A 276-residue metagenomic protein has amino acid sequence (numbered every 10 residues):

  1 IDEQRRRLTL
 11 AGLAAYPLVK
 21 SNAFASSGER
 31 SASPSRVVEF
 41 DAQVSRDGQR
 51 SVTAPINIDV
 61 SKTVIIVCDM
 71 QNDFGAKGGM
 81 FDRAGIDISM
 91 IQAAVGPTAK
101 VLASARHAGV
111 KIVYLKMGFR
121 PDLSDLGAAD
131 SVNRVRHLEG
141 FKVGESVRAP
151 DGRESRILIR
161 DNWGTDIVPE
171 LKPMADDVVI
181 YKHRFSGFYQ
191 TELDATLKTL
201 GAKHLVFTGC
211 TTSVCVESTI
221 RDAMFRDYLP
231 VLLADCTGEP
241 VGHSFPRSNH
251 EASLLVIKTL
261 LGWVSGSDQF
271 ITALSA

Functional and structural regions predicted by a protein language model:
I1-D2, I91: A broadly tuned, weak detector of single residues within folded domains
D2-R5, G12-K20, F24-V64, D73 (+4 more regions): Active-site-adjacent betaalpha module
S61, G79-A105, V110-K111: A short alpha/beta connector and helix-capping loop motif
V67, Y114, L232: Short beta-strand "acidic-cap" motif of Rossmann-like dinucleotide-binding folds
V67-D73, K77: Active-site histidine-acidic residue metal-binding/catalytic motifs, centered on HxH/HExxH-like signatures
M70, M117, D235: Active-site loop/turn elements of alpha/beta-hydrolase fold enzymes, especially the short glycine-/histidine-rich
A76-F81, D125: Short, glycine/acidic-enriched capping/hinge loops at junctions between secondary-structure elements
Y114-L123, A129: Catalytic-core segment of enzymes that process non-peptidic bonds
